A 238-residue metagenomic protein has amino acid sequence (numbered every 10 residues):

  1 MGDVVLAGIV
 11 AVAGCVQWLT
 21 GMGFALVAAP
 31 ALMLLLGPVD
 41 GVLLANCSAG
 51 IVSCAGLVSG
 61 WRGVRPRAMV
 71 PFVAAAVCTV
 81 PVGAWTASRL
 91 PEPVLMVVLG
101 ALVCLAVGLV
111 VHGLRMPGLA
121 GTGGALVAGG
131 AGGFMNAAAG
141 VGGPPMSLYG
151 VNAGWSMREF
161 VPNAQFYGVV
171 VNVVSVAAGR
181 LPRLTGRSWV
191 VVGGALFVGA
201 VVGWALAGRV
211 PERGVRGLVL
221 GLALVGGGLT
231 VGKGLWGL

Functional and structural regions predicted by a protein language model:
D3-V70, A128-G129, G133-N136, V141-A200: Small-residue-rich hydrophobic segments that form or flank transmembrane alpha-helices in multi-pass membrane proteins
A7, N46, L99-V103, V107 (+3 more regions): Residues within membrane-spanning alpha-helices of integral membrane proteins, especially the hydrophobic core/packing
P30, G83-S88, L148, W204 (+1 more regions): Small-residue-mediated transmembrane helix hinge/kink sites in multi-pass secondary transporters
G37, P91, S156, P211-V215: A helix-boundary/kink motif common to multi-pass secondary transporters, especially Major Facilitator Superfamily
V39-H112: Membrane helix-loop-helix hairpins that form the core translocation module of multi-pass transporters
L109-G132: Alpha-helical multi-pass membrane helix bundles of inner-membrane/thylakoid proteins, especially permease cores
V201-V225: Interfacial loop-to-transmembrane junctions
L229-L238: Juxtamembrane boundary at the C-terminal end of a transmembrane helix
